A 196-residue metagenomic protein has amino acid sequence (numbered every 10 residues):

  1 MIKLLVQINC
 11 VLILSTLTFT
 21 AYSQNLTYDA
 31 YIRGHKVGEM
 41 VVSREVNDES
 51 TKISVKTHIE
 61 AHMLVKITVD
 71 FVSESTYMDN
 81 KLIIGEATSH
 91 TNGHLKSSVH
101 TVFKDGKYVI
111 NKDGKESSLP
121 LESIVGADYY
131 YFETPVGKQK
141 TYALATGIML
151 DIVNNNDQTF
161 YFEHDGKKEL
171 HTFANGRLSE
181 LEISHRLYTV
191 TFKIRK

Functional and structural regions predicted by a protein language model:
M1, T16-T20: Polar low-complexity intrinsically disordered regions
M1-C10: Bacterial N-terminal signal peptides that target proteins for export
N9-L17: Bacterial N-terminal signal peptides
F19-D70, E74, A87-L95, M149-T159 (+2 more regions): N-terminal cleavable signal peptides for secretion/export
T76-K81: Extracytoplasmic beta-rich ectodomain segments of secreted or membrane-anchored proteins
I83-R195: Solvent-exposed helix/loop surface patches that form functional interfaces
